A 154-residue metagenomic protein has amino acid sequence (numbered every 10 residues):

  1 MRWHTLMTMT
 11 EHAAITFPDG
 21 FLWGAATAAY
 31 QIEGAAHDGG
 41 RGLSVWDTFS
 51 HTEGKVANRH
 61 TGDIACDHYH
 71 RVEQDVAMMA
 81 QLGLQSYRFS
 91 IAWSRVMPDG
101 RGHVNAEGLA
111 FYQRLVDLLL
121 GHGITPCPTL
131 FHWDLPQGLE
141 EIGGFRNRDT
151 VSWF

Functional and structural regions predicted by a protein language model:
W3-D19, W23, A29: Mature N-terminal, pre-catalytic/accessory segment of carbohydrate-active enzymes
L6-H12, R71-D75, Y112-R114: Short alpha-helical segments and helix-capping/turn motifs at coil-helix boundaries
A13-I15, A35, Q81: Short secondary-structure boundary/capping segments within folded domains
D19, I32-G34, T48-H51, C66 (+3 more regions): Generic structural "secondary-structure junction" signal
G20-L22, Y69, S86: A common structural microfeature
A26-T48: Short, solvent-exposed beta-strand-terminating loops
L43-A77: Aromatic- and Gly/Pro-rich amphipathic surface segment
V76-F154: Substrate-binding cleft and catalytic face of glycoside hydrolase catalytic domains, especially the flexible beta-alpha
